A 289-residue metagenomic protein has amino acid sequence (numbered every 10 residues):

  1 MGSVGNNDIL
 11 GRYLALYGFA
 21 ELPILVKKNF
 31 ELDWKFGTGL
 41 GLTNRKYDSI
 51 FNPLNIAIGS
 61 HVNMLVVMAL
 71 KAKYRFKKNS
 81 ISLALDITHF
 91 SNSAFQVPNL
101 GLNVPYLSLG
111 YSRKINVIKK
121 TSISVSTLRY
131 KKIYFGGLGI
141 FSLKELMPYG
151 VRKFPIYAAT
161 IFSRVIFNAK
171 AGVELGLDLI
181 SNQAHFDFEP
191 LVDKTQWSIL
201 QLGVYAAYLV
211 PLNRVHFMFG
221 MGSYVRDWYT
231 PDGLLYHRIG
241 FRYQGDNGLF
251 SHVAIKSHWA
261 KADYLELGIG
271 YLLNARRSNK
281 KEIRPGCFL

Functional and structural regions predicted by a protein language model:
M1-G5, T38-K46, F76, I87-S93 (+7 more regions): Transmembrane beta-strands of outer-membrane beta-barrel pores
M1-M64, R75-D86, G101: A subset of solvent-exposed loop/turn segments in beta-rich extracellular surface proteins, enriched in glycine
V4-N7, N52-I58, N92-N99, L146-Y149 (+3 more regions): Extracellular loop and loop/strand-boundary signature of outer-membrane beta-barrel proteins
L10-L16, F30, S60-V66, G101-L107 (+5 more regions): Residues that define the transmembrane beta-barrel architecture of outer-membrane proteins
L16-I24, F36-L40, V66-Y74, L85 (+8 more regions): Residues on the lipid-exposed face of transmembrane beta-strands in outer-membrane beta-barrel proteins
K28-F30, F76-L83, V117-K120, A169-V173 (+3 more regions): Repeated loop/turn-to-beta-strand initiation elements of outer-membrane beta-barrel proteins
N103-S122, A262-L289: Outer-membrane beta-barrel "beta-signal"
Y130-L146, G150-G220: Detector for outer-membrane/organellar transmembrane beta-barrel domains, recognizing the amphipathic beta-strand
